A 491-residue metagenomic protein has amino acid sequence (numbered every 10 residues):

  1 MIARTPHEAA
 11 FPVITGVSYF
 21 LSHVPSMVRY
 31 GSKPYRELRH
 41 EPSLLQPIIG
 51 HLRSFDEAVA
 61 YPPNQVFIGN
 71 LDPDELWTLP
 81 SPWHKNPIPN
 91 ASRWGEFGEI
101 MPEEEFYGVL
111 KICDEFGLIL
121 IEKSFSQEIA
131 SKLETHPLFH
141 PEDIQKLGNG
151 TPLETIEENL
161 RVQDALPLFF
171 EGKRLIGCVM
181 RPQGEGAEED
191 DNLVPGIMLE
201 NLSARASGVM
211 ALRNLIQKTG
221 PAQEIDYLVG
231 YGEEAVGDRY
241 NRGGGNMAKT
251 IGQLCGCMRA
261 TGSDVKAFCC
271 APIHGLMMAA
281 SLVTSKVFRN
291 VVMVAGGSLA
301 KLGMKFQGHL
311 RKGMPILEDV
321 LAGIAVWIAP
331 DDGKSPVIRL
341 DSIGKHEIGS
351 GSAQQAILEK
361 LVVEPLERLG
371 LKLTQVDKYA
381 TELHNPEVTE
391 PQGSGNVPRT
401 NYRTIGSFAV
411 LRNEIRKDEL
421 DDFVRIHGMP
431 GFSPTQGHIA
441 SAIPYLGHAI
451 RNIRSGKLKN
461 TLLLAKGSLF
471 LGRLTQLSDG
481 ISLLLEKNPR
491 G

Functional and structural regions predicted by a protein language model:
I2-L202, G308-L373, K378, E390 (+2 more regions): Condensing-enzyme catalytic core mediating Claisen C-C bond formation in acyl metabolism
M180-D191, P195-L199, D238-M278, S285-R289 (+1 more regions): Conserved catalytic cysteine-centered active-site region of acyl-thioester-dependent Claisen-condensing enzymes
S203-G220, A248, M278, A353-L371 (+2 more regions): Short, well-ordered amphipathic alpha-helical segments that serve as non-catalytic structural scaffolds within diverse
R205-A267, K372-R403, F408-A409: Conserved beta-ketoacyl condensing-enzyme motif
Y231-V236, A267-P272, A295-K301, A465-F470: Acidic, glycine-rich active-site loops and adjacent beta-strand->loop/helix elements that engage anionic groups
R239-R242, H274-M277, L302-G308, E390-G393 (+1 more regions): Short acidic, glycine/serine/threonine-rich loops at helix termini
R242-C257, S281-S285, Q307-P315, N396-T400 (+1 more regions): A glycine- and small-aliphatic-rich helix-loop capping segment at beta-alpha/alpha-beta transitions that lines
F288-V320: Flexible, glycine-rich active-site loops centered on histidine and acidic residues that chelate a metal or position
